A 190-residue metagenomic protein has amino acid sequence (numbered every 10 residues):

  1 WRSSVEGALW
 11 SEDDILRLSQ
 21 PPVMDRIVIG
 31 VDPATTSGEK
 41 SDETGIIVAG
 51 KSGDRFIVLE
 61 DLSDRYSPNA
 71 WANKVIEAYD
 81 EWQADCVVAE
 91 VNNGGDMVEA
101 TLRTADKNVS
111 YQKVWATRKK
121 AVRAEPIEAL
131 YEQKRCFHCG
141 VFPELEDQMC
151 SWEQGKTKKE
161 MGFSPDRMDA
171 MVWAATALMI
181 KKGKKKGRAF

Functional and structural regions predicted by a protein language model:
W1-A34: ATPase catalytic-site recognition across NTP-hydrolyzing enzymes
E12, D61, A174-F190: Acidic two-metal-ion nuclease catalytic site recognized across multiple nuclease folds, prominently DnaQ/RNase D-T
L18-V23, S37-K40, E77-E81: Short, conserved, surface-exposed binding loops centered on an aromatic residue
V28, G45-K156: Mg2+-dependent endonuclease catalytic cores in nucleic-acid-processing enzymes, primarily RNase H-like
V31-T44: An active-site-proximal beta-strand-loop segment
Q154-S164: Short, flexible active-site recognition loops that position polar ligands and cofactors
